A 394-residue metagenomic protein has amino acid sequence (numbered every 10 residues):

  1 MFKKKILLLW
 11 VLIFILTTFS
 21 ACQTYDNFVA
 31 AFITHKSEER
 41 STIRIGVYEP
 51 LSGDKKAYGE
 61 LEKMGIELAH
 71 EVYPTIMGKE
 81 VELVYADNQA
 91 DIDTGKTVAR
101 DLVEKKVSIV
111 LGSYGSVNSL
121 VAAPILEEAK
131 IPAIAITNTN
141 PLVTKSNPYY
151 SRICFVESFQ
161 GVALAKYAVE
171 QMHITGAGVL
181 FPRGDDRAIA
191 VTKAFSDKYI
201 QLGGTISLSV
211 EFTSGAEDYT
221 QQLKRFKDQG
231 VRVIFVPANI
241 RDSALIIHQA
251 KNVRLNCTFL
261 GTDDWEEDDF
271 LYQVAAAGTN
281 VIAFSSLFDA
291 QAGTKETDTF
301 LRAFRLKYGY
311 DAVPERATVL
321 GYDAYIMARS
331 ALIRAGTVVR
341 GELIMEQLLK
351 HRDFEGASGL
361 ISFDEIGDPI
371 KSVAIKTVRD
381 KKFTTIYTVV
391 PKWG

Functional and structural regions predicted by a protein language model:
T24-I43, L349-G394: Solvent-exposed, acidic/polar segments of extracytosolic/periplasmic ligand-binding ectodomains
T24-T34, A57-M64, V72-T144, F212-Y219 (+1 more regions): Beta-alpha junction/loop-to-helix N-cap segments that form part of ligand/metal-binding clefts
A31-G65, Y73, A86-I92, Y114-V117 (+3 more regions): Extracytoplasmic "Venus flytrap"
V47, L102-Y114, I134-I136, G178-P182 (+4 more regions): Periplasmic-binding protein-like
G95, I153-A177, I189-V191, D218-T220 (+4 more regions): Hydrophobic alpha-helical segments within soluble ligand-binding/sensing domains
L126, G176, V191-S286: Extracellular/periplasmic bilobed ligand-binding domains
Y150-S214, R232-V233, G309: An alpha-beta-alpha
I247-Y322, I333-A335, V339, T377-R379 (+1 more regions): Extracellular/periplasmic periplasmic-binding protein-like sensory domains
